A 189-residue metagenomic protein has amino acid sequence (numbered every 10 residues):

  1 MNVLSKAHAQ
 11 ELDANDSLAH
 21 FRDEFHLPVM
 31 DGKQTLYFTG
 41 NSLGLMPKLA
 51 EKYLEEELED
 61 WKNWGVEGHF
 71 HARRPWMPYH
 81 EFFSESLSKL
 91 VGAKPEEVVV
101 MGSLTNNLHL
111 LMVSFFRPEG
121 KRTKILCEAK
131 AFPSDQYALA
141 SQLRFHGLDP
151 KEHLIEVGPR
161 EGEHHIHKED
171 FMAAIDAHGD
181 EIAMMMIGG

Functional and structural regions predicted by a protein language model:
M1-G189: Pyridoxal 5′-phosphate
